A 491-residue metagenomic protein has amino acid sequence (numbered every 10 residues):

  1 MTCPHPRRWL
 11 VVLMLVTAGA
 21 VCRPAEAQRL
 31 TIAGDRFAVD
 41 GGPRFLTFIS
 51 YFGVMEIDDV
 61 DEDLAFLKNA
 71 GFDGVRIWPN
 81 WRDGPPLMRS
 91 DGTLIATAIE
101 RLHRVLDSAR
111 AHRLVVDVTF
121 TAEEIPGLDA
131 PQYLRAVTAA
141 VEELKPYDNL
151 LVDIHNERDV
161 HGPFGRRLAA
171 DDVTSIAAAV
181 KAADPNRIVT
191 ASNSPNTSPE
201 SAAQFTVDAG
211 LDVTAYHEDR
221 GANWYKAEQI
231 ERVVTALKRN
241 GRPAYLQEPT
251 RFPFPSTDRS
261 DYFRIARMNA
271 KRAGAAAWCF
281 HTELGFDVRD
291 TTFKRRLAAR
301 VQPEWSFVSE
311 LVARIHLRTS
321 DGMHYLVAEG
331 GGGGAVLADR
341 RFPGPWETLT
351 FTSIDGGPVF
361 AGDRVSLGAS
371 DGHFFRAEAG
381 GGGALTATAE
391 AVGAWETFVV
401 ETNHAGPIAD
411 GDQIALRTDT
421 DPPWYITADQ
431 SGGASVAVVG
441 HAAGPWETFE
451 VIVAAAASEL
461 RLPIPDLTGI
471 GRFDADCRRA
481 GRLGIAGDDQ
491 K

Functional and structural regions predicted by a protein language model:
M1-V11: Bacterial N-terminal signal peptides that target proteins for export
V11-A20: Bacterial N-terminal signal peptides
C22-A27: Boundary at the C-terminal end of the N-terminal hydrophobic targeting segment
Q28-H112: Active-site-adjacent substrate/metal-binding segments within catalytic domains of carbohydrate-active enzymes
F66-F72, T93-T119, I125-V152: An active-site-proximal structural segment forming one wall of the substrate-binding cleft that immediately precedes
R135, N149-L151, H155-W305: Extracellular glycoside hydrolase catalytic/binding regions
E310-L462, A475-R478, K491: Lectin-like carbohydrate-binding module/patch detector with strong preference for beta-trefoil
T468-K491: C-terminal outer-membrane/trafficking sorting elements
